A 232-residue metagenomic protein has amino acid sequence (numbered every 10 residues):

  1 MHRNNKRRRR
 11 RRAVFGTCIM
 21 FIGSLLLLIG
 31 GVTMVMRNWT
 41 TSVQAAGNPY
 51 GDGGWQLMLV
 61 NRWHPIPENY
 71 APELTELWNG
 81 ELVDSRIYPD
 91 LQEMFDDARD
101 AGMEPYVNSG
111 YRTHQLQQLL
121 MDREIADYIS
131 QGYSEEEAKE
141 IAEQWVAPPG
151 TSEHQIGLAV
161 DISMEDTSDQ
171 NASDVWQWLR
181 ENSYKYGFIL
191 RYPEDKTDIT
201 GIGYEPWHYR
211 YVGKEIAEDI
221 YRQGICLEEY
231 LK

Functional and structural regions predicted by a protein language model:
H2-K232: Extracytoplasmic cell-surface/polysaccharide-interacting catalytic and binding patches
